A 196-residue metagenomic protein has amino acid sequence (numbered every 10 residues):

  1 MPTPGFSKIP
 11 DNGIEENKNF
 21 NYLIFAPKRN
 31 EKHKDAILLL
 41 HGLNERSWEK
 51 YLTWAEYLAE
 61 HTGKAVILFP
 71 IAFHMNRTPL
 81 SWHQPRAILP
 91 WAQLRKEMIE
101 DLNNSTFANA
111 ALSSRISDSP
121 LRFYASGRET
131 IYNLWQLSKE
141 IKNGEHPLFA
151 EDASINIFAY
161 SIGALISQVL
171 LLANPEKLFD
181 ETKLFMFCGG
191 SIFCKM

Functional and structural regions predicted by a protein language model:
M1-K32: N-terminal cap/lid segment of alpha/beta-hydrolase-fold proteins
K34, L39-R46: Active-site glycine-rich loops that stabilize anionic/oxyanionic intermediates across multiple enzyme folds
N44, I71-M75, S191: Alpha/beta-hydrolase active-site loop signature
K50-L68, L89: Short amphipathic alpha-helix adjacent to the substrate-entry channel of hydrolases
F73-R86: Glycine-rich "HGGG/HGxG" loop immediately N-terminal to the catalytic nucleophile of the alpha/beta-hydrolase
Q84-P147: Alpha/beta-hydrolase active-site loop
Q136-M196: Primarily recognizes the serine-hydrolase "nucleophile elbow" in alpha/beta-hydrolase and SGNH/GDSL folds
